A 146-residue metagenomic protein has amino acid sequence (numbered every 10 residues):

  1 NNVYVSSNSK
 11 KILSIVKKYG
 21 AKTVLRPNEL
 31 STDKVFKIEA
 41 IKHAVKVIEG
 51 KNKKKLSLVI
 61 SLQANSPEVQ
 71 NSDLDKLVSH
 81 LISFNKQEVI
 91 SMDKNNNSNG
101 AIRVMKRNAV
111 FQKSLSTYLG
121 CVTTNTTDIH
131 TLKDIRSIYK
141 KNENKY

Functional and structural regions predicted by a protein language model:
N1-Y4, N125: Short active-site oxyanion
Y4, K10-I60, V69-K76: Short phosphate-binding loop-to-helix
S6-S7, I129: Short beta-strand scaffold positions
S9-K10, I135: Alpha-helix N-cap/helix-start and coil->helix boundary motif
F36-E39, H43, L56-L58, Q63-R136 (+1 more regions): Conserved core of the sugar-phosphate nucleotidyltransferase
E143-Y146: Cytochrome P450 catalytic domain signature, combining two hallmark sequence patches
